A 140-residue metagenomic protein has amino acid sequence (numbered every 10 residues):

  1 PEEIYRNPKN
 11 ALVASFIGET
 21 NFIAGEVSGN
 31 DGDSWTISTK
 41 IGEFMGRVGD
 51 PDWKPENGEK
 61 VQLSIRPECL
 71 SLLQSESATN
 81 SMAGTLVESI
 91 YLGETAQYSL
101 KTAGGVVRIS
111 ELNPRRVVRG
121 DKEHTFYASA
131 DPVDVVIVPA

Functional and structural regions predicted by a protein language model:
E2-R6, A14-I17: Short acidic-hydrophobic catalytic motif
N10: ATP phosphate-binding glycine-rich loop
T20-I23, V27-A140: Non-catalytic connector elements of ABC transporters
